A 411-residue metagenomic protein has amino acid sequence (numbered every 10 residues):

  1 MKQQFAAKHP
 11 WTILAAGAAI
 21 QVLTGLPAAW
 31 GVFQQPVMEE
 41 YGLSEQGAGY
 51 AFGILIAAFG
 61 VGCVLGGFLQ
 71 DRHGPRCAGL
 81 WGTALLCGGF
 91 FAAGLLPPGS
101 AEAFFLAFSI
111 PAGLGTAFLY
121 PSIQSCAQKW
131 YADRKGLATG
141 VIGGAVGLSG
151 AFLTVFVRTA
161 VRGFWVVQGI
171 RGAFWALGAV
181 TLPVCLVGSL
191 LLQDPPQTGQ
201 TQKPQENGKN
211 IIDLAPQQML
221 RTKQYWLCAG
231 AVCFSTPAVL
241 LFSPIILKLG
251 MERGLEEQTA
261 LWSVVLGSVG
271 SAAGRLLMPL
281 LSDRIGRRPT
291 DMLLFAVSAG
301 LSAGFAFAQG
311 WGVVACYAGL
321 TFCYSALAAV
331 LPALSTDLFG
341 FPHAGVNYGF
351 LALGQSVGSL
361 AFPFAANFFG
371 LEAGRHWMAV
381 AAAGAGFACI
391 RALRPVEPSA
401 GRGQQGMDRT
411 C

Functional and structural regions predicted by a protein language model:
W30-Q34, L220-P279: Extracytoplasmic gate region of multi-pass secondary transporters
G62-P75, R275-G286: Helix-to-loop junctions at the C-terminal end of transmembrane segments in multipass secondary transporters
L85-P98, V297-Q309: C-terminal ends and interior cores of transmembrane alpha-helices in multi-pass membrane transporters/permeases
A101-F118, C233, G312-A326: Hydrophobic core of transmembrane alpha-helices in multi-pass small-molecule transporters, especially MFS/SLC-type
F118-Y131, A138, A326-F339: Intracellular juxtamembrane helix-capping segments at the cytosolic ends of symmetry-related transmembrane helices
A145-D194: Helix-loop-helix hairpin linking two adjacent transmembrane segments in secondary transporters
A238-L241, T259-L261, V265-L334: C-terminal transmembrane helical hairpin of 12-TM major facilitator-type secondary transporters
L338-L371: A late C-terminal transmembrane helix in Major Facilitator Superfamily
